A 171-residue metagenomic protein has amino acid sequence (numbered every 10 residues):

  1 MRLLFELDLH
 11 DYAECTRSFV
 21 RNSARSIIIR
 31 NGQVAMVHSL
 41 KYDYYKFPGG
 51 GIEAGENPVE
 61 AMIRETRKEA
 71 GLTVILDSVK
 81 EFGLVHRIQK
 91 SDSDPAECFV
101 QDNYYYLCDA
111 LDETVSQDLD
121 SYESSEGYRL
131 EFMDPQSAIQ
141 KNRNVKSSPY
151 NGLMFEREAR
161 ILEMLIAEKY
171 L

Functional and structural regions predicted by a protein language model:
M1-R25: Acidic, metal-coordinating catalytic segment for phosphate/diphosphate chemistry, firing primarily on the Nudix
S18-F19, P95-D102, Y122-G127: A generic structural micro-feature
N22-A24, G32, D102-Y104, Y128: Change "...and in nucleic-acid phosphodiester-cleaving endonucleases..." to "...and in nucleic-acid processing enzymes
I29-E69, T73: Conserved Nudix-box catalytic region and its N-terminal flanking loop in Nudix hydrolases and closely related
N31-Q33, D109-T114, P135-S137: Short loop segments at secondary-structure junctions
T73-G83: A short coil-to-beta-strand element that immediately follows conserved catalytic motifs
R87-Q117, E131: Active-site-adjacent beta-strand/loop module that shapes the phosphate/pyrophosphate-binding cleft
V115-L171: Nudix hydrolase/Nudix homology domain
